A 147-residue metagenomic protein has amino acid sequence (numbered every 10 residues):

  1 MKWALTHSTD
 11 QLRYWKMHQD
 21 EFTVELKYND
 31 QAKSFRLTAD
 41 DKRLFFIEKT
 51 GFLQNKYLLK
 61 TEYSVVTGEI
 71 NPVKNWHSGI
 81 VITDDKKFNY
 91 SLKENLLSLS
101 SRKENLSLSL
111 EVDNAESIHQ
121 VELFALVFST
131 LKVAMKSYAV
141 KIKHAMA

Functional and structural regions predicted by a protein language model:
M1-S34, A39-L44, Q54, E62-A147: Low-complexity or membrane-interfacial segments used for flexible interactions
